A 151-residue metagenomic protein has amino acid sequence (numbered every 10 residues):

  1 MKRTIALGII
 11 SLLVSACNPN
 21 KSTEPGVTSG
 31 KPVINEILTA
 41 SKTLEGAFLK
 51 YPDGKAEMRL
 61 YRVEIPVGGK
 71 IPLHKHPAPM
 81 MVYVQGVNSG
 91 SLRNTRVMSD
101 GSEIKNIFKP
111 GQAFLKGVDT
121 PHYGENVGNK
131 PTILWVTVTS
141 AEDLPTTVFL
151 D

Functional and structural regions predicted by a protein language model:
M1-T4: Positively charged n-region of N-terminal signal peptides that target proteins for export
A6-S15: Bacterial N-terminal signal peptides
C17-Y61, K105-I107, L115, T147-D151: A short, N-terminal "cap"/entry segment at the start of jelly-roll beta-barrel domains of the cupin/DSBH fold
R59-M80, T95-V97: Conserved short histidine dyad/triad with adjacent acidic residue
I65, M98-D119: Short acidic-glycine-tyrosine-enriched beta hairpin
I71-H76, K105-N106, E125-V127: Short histidine-centered beta-strand/loop micro-motifs that create catalytic or ligand/metal-coordination sites
A78-D100, Q112: Glycine- and acidic-residue-biased ligand/ion/polar-headgroup-sensing regions
K109, V118-P145: Ligand-binding loop in jelly-roll beta-barrel domains
